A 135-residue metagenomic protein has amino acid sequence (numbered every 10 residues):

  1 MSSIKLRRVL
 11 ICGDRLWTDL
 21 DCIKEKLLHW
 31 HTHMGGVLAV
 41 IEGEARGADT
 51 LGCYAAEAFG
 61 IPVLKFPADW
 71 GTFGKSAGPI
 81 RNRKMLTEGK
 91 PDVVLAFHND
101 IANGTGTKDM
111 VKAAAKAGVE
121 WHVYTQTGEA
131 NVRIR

Functional and structural regions predicted by a protein language model:
S2-R8, L16-R135: Acidic/glycine-enriched connector segments
